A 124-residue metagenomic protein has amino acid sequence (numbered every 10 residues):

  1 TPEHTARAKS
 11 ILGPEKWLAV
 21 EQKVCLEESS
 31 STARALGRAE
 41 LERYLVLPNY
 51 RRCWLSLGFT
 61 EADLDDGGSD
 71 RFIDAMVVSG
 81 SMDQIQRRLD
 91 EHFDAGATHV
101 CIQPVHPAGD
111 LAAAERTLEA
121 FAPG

Functional and structural regions predicted by a protein language model:
T1-G124: Active-site-adjacent structural elements that line small-molecule/cofactor binding pockets in enzymes
